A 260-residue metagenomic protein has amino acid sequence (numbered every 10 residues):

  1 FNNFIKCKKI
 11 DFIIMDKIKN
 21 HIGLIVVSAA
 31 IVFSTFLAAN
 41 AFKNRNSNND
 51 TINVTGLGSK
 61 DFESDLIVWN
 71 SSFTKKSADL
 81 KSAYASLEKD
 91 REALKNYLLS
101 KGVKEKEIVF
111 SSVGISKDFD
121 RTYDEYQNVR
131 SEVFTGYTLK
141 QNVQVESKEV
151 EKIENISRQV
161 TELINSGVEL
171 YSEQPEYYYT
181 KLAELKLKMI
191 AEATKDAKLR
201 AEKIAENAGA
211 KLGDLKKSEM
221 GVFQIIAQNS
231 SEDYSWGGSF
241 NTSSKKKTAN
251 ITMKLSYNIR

Functional and structural regions predicted by a protein language model:
F1-I14: Short, Lys/Arg-enriched N-terminal segments with co-localized hydrophobic residues within the first ~10-30 amino acids
F12-R260: Short, charge-dense linear interaction motifs
